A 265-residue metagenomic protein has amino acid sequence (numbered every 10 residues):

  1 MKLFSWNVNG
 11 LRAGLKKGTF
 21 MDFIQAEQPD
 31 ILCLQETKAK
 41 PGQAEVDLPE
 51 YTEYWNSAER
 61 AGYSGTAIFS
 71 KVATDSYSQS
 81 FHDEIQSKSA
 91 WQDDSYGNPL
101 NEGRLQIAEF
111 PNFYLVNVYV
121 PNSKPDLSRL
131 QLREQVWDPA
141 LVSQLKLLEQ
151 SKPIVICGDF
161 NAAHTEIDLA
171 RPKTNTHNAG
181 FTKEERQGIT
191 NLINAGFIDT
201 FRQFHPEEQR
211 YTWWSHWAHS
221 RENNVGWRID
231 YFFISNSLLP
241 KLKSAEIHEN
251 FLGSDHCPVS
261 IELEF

Functional and structural regions predicted by a protein language model:
M1-L48, T52-Y54, A58-T66: N-terminal, active-site-proximal structural segment of metallo-dependent hydrolase catalytic domains
W6-N7, I24-G42, L115, Q144-E166 (+4 more regions): Active-site beta-strand/loop signature of hydrolases that rely on acidic residues for catalysis
K38, A44-P125: Structured beta-strand-rich core segments of catalytic domains in phosphoester-bond hydrolases
T52, W137-V225, I229: Metal-dependent phosphoesterases centered on the DNase I-like endonuclease/exonuclease/phosphatase
N56-E59, Y96-N98, R221-N224, E249-L252: Short Gly/Pro-enriched turn/cap motifs at secondary-structure boundaries
A61-Y77, S220-P240: Conserved beta strand-loop-helix elements of the APE1-like EEP
K71, A108-P111, S235-N236, I261-F265: Active-site beta-strand termini and strand-to-loop segments that position acidic
Y114-Q131, R171-E185: Active-site-proximal loop/helix segment associated with metal-binding centers of metalloenzymes
